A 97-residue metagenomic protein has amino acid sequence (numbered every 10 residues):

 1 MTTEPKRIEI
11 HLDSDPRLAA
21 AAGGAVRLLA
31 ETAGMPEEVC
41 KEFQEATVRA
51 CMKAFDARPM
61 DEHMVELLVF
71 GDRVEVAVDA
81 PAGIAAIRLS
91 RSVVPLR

Functional and structural regions predicted by a protein language model:
M1-E9, K53-R97: Conserved beta-strand-loop-beta-strand hairpin that lines the nucleotide-binding pocket of ATP/GTP-utilizing enzymes
T3-M35: Helix-loop-beta hinge of the Bergerat
L18-A20, F43, E75: Residues in flexible loops and secondary-structure boundaries
G23, P36-E42, V78-A80: Residue-level signal for functionally critical sites in structured catalytic/ligand-binding pockets
A33-E38, S90-S92: Glycine-rich loops and low-complexity Gly/Arg-rich segments that provide flexible linkers or classic glycine-based
E37-E62: Conserved ATP-binding N-box helix of the HATPase_c
